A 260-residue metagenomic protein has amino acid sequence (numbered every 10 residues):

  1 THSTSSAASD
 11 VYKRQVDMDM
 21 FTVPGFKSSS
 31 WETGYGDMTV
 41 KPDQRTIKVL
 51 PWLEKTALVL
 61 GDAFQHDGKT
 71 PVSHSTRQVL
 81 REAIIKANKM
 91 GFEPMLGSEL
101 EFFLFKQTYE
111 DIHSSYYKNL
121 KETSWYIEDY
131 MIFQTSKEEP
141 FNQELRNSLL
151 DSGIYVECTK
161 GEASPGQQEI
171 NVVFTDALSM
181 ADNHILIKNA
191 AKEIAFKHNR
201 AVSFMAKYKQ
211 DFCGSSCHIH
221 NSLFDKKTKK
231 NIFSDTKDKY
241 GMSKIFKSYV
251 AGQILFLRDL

Functional and structural regions predicted by a protein language model:
T1-H2: Short, well-ordered junction/capping motifs at the entry into regular secondary structure
S6-C158, M180: ATP/Mg2+-dependent ligation/transfer catalytic cores
W52-A57, L96-G97, S164, C213-C217 (+1 more regions): A short, structural micro-pattern
A83, E144-L145, V173, L186-A190 (+1 more regions): Short, hydrophobic/aromatic alpha-helical segments in well-folded domains
E101-S115, G161, P165-V173, M205-K229: Histidine-centered divalent-metal-coordination microenvironment in nucleic-acid enzymes
Y130, I170-A177, H184: N-terminal glycine-rich flavin-associated loop
S179-M180, H184-L260: Glycine-rich anion/phosphate-binding loop at the beta-strand->alpha-helix junction
